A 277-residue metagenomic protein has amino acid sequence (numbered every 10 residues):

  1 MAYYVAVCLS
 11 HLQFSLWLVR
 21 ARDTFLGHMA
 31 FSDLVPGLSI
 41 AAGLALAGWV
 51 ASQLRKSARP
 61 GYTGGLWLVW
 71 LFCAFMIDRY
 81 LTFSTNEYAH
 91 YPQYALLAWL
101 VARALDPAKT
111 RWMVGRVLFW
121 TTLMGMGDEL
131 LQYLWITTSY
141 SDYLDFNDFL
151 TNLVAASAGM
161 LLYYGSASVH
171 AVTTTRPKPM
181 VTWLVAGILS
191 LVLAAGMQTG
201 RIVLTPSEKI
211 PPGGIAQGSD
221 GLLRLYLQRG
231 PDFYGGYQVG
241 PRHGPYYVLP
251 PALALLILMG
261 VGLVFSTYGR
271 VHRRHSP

Functional and structural regions predicted by a protein language model:
M1-G127, Y133-T137, A167-P277: Bulky hydrophobic segments
H90-Y94, Q132-Y133, Y140-A167: Alpha-helical transmembrane segments that form the membrane-embedded catalytic/substrate-binding core of multi-pass
